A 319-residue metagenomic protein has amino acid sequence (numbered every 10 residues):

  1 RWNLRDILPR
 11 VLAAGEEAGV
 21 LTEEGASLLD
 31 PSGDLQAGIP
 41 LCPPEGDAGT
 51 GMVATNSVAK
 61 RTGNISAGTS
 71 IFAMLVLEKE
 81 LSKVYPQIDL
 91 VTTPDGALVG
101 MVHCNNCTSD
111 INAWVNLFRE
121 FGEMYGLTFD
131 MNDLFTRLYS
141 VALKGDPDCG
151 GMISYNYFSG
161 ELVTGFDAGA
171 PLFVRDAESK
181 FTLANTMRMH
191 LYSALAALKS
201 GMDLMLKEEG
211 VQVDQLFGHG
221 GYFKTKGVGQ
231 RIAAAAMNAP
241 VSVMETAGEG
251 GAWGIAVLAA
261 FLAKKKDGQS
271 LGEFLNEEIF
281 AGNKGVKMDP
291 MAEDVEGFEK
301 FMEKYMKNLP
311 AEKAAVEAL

Functional and structural regions predicted by a protein language model:
R1-R5, L12-F217, Y222-L319: Active-site core segments that coordinate phosphate-bearing ligands/cofactors across diverse enzyme families
